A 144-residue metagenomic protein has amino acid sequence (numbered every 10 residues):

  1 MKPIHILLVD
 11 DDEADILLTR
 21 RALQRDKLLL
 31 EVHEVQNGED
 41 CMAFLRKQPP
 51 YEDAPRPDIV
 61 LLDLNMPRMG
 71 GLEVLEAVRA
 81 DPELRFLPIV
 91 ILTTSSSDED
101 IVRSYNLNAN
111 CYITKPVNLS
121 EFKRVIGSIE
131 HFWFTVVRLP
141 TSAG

Functional and structural regions predicted by a protein language model:
I4-A14, T19-Q24, V60: Conserved acidic segment of CheY-like receiver
E34, R68-M69: Residue-level signal for the "D+5" position in two-component response regulator receiver
E34-I59: Acidic, metal-coordinating helix/loop segments flanking the phosphotransfer/catalytic sites of two-component signaling
L64-M66: Receiver (REC) domain active-site loop signature in two-component systems and cognate sites in sensor histidine kinases
N110: Short, glycine/charged-rich "phosphate-handling" switch motifs in NTP-dependent and phosphotransfer domains
V117-I129, V137-A143: C-terminal output helix
